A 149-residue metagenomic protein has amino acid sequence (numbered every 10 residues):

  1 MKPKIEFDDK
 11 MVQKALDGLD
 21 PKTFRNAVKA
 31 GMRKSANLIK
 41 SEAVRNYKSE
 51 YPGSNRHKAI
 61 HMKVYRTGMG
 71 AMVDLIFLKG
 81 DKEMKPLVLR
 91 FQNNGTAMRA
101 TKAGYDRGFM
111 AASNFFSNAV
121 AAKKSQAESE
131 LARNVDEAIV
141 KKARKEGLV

Functional and structural regions predicted by a protein language model:
M1-D9: Short, intrinsically disordered N-terminal pre-domain segments
K2-P3, K14-R107, E137, K141-V149: Short, low-complexity, charged/polar segments at coil/turn and helix-coil boundaries
S113: Globin-like tetrapyrrole-binding proteins
S117-A132: Well-ordered alpha/beta subsegment
